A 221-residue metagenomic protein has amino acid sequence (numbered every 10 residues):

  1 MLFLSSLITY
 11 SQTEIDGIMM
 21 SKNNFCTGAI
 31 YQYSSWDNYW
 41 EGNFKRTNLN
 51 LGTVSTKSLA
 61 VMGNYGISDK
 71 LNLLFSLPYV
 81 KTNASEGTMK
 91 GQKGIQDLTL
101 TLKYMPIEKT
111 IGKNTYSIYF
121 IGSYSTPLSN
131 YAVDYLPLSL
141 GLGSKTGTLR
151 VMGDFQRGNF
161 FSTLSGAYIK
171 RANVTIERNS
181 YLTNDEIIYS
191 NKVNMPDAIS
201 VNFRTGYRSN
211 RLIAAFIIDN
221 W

Functional and structural regions predicted by a protein language model:
E14-I15, K45-L49, A84-K90, D134-S139 (+1 more regions): Extracellular loop and loop/strand-boundary signature of outer-membrane beta-barrel proteins
I15-N23, K70, E108-S117, N159: Short loop/turn motifs that connect adjacent beta-strands in outer-membrane beta-barrel proteins
N23, S55-L59, K93-L98, Y116 (+3 more regions): Residues that define the transmembrane beta-barrel architecture of outer-membrane proteins
A29-Y33, F75-Y79, F120-T126, L164-K170 (+2 more regions): Transmembrane beta-barrel strands of outer-membrane/channel proteins
Y31, Y65, L77, Y104-P106 (+2 more regions): Residue-level signature of outer-membrane beta-barrel architecture
Y33-S58, P137-L138: Surface-exposed strand-loop-strand hairpins of Gram-negative outer-membrane beta-barrel proteins
D37, K70-F75, K109-G112, N159-S162 (+1 more regions): Repeated loop/turn-to-beta-strand initiation elements of outer-membrane beta-barrel proteins
W40-G42, T47-L49, I187-W221: Outer membrane beta-barrel transmembrane domains
